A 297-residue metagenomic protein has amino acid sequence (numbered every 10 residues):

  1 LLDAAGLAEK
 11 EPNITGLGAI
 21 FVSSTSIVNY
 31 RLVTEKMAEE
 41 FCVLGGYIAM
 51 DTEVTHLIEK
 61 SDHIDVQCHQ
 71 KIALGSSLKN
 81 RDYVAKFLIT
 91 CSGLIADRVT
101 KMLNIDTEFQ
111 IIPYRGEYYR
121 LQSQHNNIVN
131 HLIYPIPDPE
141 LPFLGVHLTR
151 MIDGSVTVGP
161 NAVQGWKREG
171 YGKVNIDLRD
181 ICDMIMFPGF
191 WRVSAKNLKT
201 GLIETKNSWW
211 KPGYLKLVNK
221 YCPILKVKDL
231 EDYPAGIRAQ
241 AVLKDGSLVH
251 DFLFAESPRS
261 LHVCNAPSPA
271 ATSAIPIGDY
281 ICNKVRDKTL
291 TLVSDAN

Functional and structural regions predicted by a protein language model:
L1-D3, I48-M50, T90, V158 (+1 more regions): General beta-strand structural signal in soluble alpha/beta enzymes
L1-M50, H56-H69, V174-V193: Flavin (FAD/FMN) cofactor-binding and adjacent substrate-gating region of FAD-dependent oxidoreductase domains
P12, C42-G46, E59, I105 (+3 more regions): Generic secondary-structure signature for well-ordered alpha-helical cores
V28, L32, C91-L94, F143 (+3 more regions): Conserved active-site and cofactor/substrate-binding residues in soluble primary-metabolism enzymes
A38, T100, L215-N219: Non-transmembrane alpha-helical segments in soluble domains of secreted/periplasmic/extracellular proteins
E40, M102, K284, K288: Active-site catalytic microenvironments for nucleophilic, acid-base chemistry
L57-D177: Flavin-dependent oxidoreductases
M184-D295: C-terminal catalytic lobe of FAD-dependent flavoproteins
